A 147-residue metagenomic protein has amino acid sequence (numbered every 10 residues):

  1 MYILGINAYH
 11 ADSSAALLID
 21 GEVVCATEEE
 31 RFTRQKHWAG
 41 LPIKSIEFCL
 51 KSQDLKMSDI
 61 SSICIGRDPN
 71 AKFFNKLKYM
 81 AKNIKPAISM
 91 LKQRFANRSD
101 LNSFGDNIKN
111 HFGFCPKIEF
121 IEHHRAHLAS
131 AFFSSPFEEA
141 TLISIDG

Functional and structural regions predicted by a protein language model:
M1-G147: Short acidic/glycine-rich loops and adjacent helix/strand connectors that line catalytic pockets where negatively
